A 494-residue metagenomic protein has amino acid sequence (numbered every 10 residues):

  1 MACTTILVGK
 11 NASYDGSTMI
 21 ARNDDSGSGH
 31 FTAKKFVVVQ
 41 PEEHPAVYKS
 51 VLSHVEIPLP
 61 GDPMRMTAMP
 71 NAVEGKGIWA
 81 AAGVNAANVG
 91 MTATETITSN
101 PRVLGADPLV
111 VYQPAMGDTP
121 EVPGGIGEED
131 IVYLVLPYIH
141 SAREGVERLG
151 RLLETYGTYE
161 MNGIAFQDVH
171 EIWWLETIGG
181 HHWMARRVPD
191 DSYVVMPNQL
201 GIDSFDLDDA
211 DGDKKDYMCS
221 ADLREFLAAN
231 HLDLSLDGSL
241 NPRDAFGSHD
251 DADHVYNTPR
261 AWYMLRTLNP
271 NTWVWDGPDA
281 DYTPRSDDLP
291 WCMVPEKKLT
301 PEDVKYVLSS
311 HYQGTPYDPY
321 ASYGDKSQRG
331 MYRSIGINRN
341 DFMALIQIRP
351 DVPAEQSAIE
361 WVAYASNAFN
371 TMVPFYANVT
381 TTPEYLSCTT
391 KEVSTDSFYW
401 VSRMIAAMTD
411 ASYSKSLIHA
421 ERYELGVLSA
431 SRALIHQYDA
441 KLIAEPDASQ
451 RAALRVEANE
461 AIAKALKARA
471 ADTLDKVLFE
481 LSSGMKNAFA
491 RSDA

Functional and structural regions predicted by a protein language model:
A2-E128, R148-A280: A contiguous strand-loop segment
G61-R65, V146, S322-G330: Short Pro/Gly-enriched beta-strand edge/turn motifs at strand-loop
E74, A420, D447: Substrate-binding cleft of carbohydrate-active enzyme catalytic domains
V132-Y138: Short, well-ordered beta-strand elements within core beta-sheets of diverse protein domains
Y138-E144: Short, charged, surface-exposed loops that flank catalytic or proteolytic processing sites
E225-D351: Glycine-rich, aromatic-lined ligand/substrate-binding cores of catalytic and carbohydrate-binding domains
Q313, Y317-A444: Substrate-recognition/cap regions that form aromatic- and gly/pro-loop-enriched pockets for small-molecule ligands
G426-A494: Histidine-centered catalytic/metal-binding microenvironments
